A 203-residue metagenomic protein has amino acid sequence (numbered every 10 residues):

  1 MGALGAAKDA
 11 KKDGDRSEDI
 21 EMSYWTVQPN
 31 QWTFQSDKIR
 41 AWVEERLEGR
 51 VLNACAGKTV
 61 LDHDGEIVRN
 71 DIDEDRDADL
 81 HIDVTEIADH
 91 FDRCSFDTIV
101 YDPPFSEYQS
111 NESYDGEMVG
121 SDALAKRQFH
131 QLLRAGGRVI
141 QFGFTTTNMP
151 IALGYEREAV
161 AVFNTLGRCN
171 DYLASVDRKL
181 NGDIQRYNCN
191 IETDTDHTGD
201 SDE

Functional and structural regions predicted by a protein language model:
M1-G65, N70, G167-S175, C189 (+2 more regions): S-adenosyl-L-methionine
T59, E107-Q109, N148: Short glycine-rich, flexible loops that bind phosphorylated cofactors or substrates
D73: Conserved SAM/SAH-binding beta-strand->alpha-helix loop
H81: Conserved residues in the N-terminal Rossmann fold of short-chain dehydrogenase/reductase
T85-Y101, E107: A short acidic, Gly/Pro-enriched loop at the edge of an enzyme's catalytic core that lines a small-molecule cofactor
G116-A135: A short glycine-rich, Lys/Arg-flanked "PGG" loop and its adjoining helix->strand segment in the class I
G136-G143: Conserved beta-strand signature within the Rossmann-like core of class I S-adenosyl-L-methionine
T145-E203: Class I S-adenosyl-L-methionine
